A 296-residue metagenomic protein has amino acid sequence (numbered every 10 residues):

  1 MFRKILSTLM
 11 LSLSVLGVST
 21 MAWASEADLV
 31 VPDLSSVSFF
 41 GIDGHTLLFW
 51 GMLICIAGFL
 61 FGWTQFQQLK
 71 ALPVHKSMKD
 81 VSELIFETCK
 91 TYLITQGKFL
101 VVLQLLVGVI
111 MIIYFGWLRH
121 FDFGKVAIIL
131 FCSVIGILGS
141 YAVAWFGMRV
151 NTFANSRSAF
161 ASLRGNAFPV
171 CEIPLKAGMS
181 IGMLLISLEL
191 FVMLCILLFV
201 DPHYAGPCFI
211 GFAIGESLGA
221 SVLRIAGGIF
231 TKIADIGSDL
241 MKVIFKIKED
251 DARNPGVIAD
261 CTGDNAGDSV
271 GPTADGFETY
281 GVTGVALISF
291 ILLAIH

Functional and structural regions predicted by a protein language model:
M1-S25: N-terminal secretory/membrane targeting signals
W23-H296: Hydrophobic, small-residue-rich transmembrane alpha-helices and their short perimembrane loops in multi-pass membrane
